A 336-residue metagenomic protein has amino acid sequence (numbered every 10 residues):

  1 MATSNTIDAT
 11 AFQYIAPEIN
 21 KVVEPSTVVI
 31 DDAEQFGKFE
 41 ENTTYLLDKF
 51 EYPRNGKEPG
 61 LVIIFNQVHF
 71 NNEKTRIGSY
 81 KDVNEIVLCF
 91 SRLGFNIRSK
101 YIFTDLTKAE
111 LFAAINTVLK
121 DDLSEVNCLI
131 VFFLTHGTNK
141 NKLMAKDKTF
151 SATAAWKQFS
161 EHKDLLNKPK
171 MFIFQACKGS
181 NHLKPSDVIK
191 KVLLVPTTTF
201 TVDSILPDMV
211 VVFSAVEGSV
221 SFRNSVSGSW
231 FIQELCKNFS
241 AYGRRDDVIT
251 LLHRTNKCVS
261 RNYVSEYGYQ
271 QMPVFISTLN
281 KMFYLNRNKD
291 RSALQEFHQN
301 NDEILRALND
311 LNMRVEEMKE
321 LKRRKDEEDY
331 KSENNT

Functional and structural regions predicted by a protein language model:
A2-T336: Cysteine endopeptidase catalytic domains of the caspase/legumain-like
